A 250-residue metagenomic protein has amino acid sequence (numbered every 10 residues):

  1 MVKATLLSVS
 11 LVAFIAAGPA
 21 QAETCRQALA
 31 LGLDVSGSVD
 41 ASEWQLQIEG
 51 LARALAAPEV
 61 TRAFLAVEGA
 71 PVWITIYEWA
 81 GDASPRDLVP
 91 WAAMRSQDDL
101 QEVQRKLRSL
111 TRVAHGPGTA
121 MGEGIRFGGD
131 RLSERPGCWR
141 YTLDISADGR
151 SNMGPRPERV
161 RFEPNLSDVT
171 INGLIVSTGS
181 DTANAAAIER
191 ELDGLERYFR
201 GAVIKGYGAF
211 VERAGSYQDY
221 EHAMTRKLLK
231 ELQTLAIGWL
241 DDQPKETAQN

Functional and structural regions predicted by a protein language model:
G18-A22: Sec/Tat signal peptide C-region and signal peptidase I cleavage site
T24-P90, T142-S146, L174: Von Willebrand factor
G32-S42, I74, P90-A93, L107-G118 (+3 more regions): Second-shell loop/turn segments in exported
V67-L107, A183-R200: Short beta-strand-loop
R86, D98-Y141, I175-A185, E191 (+1 more regions): Von Willebrand factor
G116-S167, N250: Exposed acidic/Ser/Thr-rich ligand/metal-binding surfaces
R150-G201: VWA/integrin I-like adhesion module and closely mimicked acidic/polar interface patches used
V211-N250: C-terminal "exit" segments of structured domains
